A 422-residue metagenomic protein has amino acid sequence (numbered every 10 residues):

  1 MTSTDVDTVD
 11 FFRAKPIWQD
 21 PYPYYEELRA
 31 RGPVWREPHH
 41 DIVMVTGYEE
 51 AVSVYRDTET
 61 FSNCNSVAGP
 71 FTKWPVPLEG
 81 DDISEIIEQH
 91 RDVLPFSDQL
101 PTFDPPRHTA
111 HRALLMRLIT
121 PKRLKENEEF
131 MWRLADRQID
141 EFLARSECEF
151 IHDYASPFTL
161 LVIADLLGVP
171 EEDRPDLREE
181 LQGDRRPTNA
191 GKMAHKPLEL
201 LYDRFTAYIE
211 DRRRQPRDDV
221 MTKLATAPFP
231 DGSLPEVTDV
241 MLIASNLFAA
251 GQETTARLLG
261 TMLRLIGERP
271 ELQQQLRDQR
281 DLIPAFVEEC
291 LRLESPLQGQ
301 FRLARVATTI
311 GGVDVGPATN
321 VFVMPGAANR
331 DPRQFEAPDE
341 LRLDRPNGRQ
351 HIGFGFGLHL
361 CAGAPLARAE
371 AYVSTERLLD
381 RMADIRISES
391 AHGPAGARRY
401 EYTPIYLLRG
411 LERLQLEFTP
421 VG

Functional and structural regions predicted by a protein language model:
M1-G422: Cytochrome P450
